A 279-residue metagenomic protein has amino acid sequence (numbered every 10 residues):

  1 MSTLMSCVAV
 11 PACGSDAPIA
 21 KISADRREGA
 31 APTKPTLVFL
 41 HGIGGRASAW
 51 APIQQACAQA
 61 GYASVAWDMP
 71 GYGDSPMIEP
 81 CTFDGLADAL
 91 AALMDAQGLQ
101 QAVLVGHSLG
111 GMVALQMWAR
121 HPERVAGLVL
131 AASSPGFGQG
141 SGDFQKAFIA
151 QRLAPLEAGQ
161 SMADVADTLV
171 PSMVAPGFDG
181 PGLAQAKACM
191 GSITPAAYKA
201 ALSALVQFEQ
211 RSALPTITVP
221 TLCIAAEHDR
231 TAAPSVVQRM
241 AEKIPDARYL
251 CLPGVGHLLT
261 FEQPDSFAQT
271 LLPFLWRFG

Functional and structural regions predicted by a protein language model:
S2, V10-C13, A17-D25, A51-Q59 (+3 more regions): Active-site loop/oxyanion-hole signature of alpha/beta-hydrolase fold enzymes
G42-G45, S108: Active-site glycine-rich loops that stabilize anionic/oxyanionic intermediates across multiple enzyme folds
G106, G110, A114: Gly/Ala-rich beta-loop-alpha elbow adjacent to hydrolase catalytic centers
A119-R120, V125-A158: Flexible "cap/lid" loop of the alpha/beta hydrolase fold
G140-K146, A158-P215: Conserved alpha/beta-hydrolase catalytic His-Asp/Glu region
I217, C223-A225, D229: Short beta-strand/loop motif that positions the catalytic acidic residue of the alpha/beta-hydrolase fold
P234-L258: Catalytic histidine neighborhood in serine/cysteine hydrolases with alpha/beta-hydrolase-type architecture
V255-P264, A268: Catalytic histidine-centered segment of alpha/beta-hydrolase-like enzymes
